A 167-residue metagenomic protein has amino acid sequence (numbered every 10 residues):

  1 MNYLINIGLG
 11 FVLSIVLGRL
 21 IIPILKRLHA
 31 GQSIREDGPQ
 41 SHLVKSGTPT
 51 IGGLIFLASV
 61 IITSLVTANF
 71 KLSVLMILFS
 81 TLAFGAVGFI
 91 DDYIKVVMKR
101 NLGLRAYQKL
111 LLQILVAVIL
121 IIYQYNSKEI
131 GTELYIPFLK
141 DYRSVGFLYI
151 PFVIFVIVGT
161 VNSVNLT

Functional and structural regions predicted by a protein language model:
M1-Q32, E36-T167: "…together with the soluble PPM/PP2C metallo-phosphatase catalytic core" -> "…together with the soluble PPM/PP2C
